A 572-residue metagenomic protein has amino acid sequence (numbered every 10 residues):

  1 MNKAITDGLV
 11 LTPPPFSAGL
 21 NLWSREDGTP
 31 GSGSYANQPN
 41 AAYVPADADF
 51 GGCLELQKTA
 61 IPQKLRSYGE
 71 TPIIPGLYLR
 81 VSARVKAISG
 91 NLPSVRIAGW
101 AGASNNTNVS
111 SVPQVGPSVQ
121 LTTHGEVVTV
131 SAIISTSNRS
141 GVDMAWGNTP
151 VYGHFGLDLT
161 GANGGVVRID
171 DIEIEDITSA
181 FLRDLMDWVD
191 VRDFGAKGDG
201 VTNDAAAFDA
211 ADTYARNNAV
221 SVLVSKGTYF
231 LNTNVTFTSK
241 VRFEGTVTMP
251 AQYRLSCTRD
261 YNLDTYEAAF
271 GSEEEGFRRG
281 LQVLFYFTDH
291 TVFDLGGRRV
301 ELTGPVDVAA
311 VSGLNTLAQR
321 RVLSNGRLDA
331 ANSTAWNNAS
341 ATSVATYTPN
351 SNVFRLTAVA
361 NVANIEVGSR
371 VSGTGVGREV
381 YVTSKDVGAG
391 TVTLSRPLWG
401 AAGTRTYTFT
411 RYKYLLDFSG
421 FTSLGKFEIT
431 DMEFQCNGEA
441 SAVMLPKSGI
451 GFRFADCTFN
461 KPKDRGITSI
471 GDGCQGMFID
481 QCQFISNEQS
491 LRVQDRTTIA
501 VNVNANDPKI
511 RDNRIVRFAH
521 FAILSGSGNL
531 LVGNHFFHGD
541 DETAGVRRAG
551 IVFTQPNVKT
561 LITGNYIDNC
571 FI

Functional and structural regions predicted by a protein language model:
F16, A60-I97, V130-T136, D171-I172: Extra-cytoplasmic beta-strand recognition segments
S34-K64: Short carbohydrate-recognition loop motifs
Q63-K64, A205, D209, R216-T291 (+5 more regions): N-terminal extracellular ligand-recognition/capping segment immediately after the signal peptide
S131-V167, I172: Extracellular beta-strand ligand-recognition surfaces/modules
E175-A207, V247-T248: Right-handed parallel beta-helix/beta-solenoid
I177-D184, L255-R278, N337-S351, A360-V367 (+3 more regions): Small/polar beta-strand repeat architecture
S256-L284, G304-G313, A339, S351-F354 (+8 more regions): Extracellular beta-strand/beta-solenoid scaffold signature
V292-G297, Q319-A330, S369, G425-C436 (+5 more regions): Right-handed parallel beta-helix
